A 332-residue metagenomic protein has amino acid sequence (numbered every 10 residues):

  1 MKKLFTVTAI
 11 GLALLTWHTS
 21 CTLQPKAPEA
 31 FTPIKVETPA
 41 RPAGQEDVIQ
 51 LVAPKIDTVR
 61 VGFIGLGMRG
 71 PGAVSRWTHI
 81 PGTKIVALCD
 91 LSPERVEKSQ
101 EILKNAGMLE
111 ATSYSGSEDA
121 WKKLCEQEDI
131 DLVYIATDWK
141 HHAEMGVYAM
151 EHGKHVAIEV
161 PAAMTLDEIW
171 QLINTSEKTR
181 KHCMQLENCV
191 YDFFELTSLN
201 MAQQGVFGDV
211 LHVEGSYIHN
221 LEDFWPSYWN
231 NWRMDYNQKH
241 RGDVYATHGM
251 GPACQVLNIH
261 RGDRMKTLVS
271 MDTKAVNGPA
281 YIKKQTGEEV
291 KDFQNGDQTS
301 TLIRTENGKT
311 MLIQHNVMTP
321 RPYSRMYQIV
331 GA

Functional and structural regions predicted by a protein language model:
M1-T8: Bacterial N-terminal signal peptides that target proteins for export
H18-S20: C-terminal motif of bacterial Sec signal peptides marking the signal peptidase cleavage site
T22-A106: N-terminal Rossmann-like dinucleotide-binding module
T112-D119: Short acidic-hydrophobic, aromatic-tinged amphipathic segments that line or gate anion-handling sites
L132-Y134: N-terminal Rossmann-like NAD(P) cofactor-binding module of classical short-chain dehydrogenase/reductase
D138-W139, A143-Y191, G205: Beta-strand-loop-alpha-helix segment that lines the small-molecule cofactor/substrate pocket of alpha/beta enzymes
T179-M184, C189-F293: Predominantly a Rossmann-like dinucleotide-binding segment in NAD(P)-dependent oxidoreductases
V290-D292, G296, E306-A332: NAD(P)-dinucleotide binding in Rossmann-like oxidoreductases
